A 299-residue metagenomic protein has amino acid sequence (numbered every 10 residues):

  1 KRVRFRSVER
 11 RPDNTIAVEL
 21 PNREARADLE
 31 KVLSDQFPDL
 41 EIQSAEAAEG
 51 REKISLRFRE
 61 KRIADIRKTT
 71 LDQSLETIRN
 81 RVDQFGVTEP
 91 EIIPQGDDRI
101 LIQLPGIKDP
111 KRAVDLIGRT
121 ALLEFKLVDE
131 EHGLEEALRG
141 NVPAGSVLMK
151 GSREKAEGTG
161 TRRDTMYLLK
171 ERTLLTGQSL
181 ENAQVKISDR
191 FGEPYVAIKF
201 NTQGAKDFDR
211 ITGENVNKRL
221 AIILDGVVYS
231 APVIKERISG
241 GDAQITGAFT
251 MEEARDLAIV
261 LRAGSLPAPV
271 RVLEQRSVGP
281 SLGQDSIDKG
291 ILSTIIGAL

Functional and structural regions predicted by a protein language model:
K1-I234: Non-transmembrane, solvent-exposed regions of membrane trafficking/translocation machinery
E76, N80, I259, P280: Short alpha-helical basic/polar micro-motif
D97, Q275-P280: Short acidic loop-to-helix transition motifs that present clustered carboxylates
K199, K289-L299: Internal alpha-helical transmembrane segments of multipass membrane proteins, especially hydrophobic lipid-embedded
F208-D209, A231-P232, A254-L257, P269-V270 (+1 more regions): Extended hydrophobic-aromatic, low-complexity segments
L224, S239-E274: Extended, hydrophilic extramembrane loops/domains of integral membrane proteins
G226, S281-L292: Peri-transmembrane interface segments
